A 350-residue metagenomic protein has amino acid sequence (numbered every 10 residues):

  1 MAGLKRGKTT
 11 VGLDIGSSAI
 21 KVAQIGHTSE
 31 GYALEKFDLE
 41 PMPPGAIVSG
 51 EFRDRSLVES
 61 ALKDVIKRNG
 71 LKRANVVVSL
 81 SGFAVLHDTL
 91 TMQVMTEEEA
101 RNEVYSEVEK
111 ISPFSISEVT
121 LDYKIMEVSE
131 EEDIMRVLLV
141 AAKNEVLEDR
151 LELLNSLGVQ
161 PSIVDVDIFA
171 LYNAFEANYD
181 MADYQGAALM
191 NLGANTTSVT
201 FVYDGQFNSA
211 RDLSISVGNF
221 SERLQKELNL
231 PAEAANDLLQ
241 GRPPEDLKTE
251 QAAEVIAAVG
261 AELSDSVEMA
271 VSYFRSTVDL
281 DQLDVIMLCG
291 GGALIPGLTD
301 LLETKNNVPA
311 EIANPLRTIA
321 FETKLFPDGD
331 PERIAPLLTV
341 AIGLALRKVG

Functional and structural regions predicted by a protein language model:
M1-E107, E148-L151, S156, Q160: Non-catalytic, solvent-exposed interaction/assembly segments
A2-P41, N75-S79, D133, E176-S209 (+4 more regions): Gly/Thr-rich phosphate-binding beta-strand-loop-beta motif of the actin/hexokinase/Hsp70
I47, N144-N173, Q206-L247: Glycine-rich phosphate-binding loop plus the immediately following alpha-helix
G70, D149, L192-D204, E332-G350: Extended, charge-rich low-complexity interaction segments
S79-A177, V285, P315-E322, L337-V340 (+1 more regions): Active-site neighborhood for divalent-cation/phosphate handling
K226, D237-V285, G292: Adenine-nucleotide phosphate-binding core of ATP-dependent small-molecule kinases
V259, D281-R317: Glycine-rich phosphate-binding loops at beta-strand->alpha-helix junctions
D300-A341: Conserved phosphate-binding/catalytic loops in two-lobed NTP-binding clefts
